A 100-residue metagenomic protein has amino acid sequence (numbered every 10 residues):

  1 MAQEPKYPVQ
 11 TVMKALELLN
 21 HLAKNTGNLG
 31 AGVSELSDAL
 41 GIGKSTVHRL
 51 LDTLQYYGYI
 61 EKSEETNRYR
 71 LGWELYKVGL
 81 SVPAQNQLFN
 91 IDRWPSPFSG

Functional and structural regions predicted by a protein language model:
A2-P83: N-terminal helix-turn-helix
E74-G100: Conserved segment of winged-helix/HTH DNA-binding domains
